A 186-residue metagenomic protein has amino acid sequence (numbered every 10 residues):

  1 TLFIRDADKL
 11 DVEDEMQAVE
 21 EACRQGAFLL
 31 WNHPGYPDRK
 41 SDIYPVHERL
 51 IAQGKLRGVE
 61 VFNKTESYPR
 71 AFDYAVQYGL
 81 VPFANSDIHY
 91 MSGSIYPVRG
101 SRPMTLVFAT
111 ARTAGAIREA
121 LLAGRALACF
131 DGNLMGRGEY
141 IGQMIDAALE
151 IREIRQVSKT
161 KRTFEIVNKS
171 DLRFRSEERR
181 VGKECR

Functional and structural regions predicted by a protein language model:
T1-D6, D38-R186: Charged catalytic cores and adjacent phosphate/nucleic-acid-binding surfaces used for phosphate/nucleic-acid chemistry
T1-Q25: Substrate-binding cleft of extracellular glycoside hydrolase catalytic domains
M16-L30, F72-Y78: Surface-exposed amphipathic alpha-helices with a cationic face
A27-S41: Aromatic-lined carbohydrate-recognition surfaces of secreted/lumenal glycan-active proteins
